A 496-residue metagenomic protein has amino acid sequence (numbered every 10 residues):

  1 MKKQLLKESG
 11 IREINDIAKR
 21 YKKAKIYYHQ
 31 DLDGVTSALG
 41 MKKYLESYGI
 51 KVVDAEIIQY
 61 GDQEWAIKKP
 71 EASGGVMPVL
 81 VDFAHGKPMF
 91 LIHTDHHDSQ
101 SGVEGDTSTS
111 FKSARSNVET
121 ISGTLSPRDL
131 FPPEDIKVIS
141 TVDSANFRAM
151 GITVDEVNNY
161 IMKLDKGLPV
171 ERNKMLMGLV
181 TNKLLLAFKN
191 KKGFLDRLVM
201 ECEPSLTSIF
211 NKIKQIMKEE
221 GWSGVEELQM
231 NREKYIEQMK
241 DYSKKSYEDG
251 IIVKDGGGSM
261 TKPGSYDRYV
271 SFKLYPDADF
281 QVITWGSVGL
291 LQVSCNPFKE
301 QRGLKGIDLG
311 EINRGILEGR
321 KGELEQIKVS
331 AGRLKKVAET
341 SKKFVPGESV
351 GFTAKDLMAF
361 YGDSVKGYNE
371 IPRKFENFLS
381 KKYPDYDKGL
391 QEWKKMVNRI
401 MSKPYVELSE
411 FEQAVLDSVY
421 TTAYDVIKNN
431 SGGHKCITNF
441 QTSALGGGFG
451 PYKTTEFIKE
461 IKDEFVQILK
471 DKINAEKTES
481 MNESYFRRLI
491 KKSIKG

Functional and structural regions predicted by a protein language model:
K2-M175, E226, M230-E476: Replace "Mg2+/Mn2+-dependent" with "divalent metal-dependent
E8, A475-G496: Protein-protein interaction and targeting regions used for scaffolding, dimerization, and localization
Y44, T124-L125, D143, L164 (+5 more regions): Generic structural signal for hydrophobic core residues of well-folded globular domains
L176-S223: Long, charge-rich alpha-helical interaction segments
